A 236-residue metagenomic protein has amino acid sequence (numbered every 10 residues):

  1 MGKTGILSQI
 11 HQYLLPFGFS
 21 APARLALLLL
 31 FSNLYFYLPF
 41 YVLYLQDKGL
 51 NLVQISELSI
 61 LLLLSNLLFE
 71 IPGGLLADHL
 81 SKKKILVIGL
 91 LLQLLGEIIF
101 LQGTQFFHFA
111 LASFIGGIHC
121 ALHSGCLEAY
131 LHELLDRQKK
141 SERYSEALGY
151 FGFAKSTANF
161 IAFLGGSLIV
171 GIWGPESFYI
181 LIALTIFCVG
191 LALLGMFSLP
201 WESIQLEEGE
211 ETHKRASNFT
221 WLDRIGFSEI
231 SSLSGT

Functional and structural regions predicted by a protein language model:
G2-F19, W201-T236: Juxtamembrane intracellular "pre-TM" segments in multi-pass secondary transporters
I6-L68, L101, S232-T236: Helix-loop boundary and gating motifs at the non-cytosolic
F19-S20, L101-S113: Helix-loop junctions at membrane interfaces in 12-TM secondary transporters
R24-L43, L58-L75, K84, L90-L92 (+4 more regions): Substrate-agnostic recognition of the 12-TM MFS/MFS-like secondary transporter fold
L50, H79-S81, E142, W173-E176: Membrane-helix interface residues
V53, K83-K84, F106-F107, S145 (+1 more regions): Residues that define the loop-to-transmembrane-helix transition and helix capping in multi-pass membrane transporters
G103-Q105, G174, L199-E202: Short helix-capping/hinge motifs at transmembrane helix termini and TM-loop junctions
F178, I182-T185, G190-E211: Helix-loop junctions on the cytosolic side of multi-pass membrane transporters, especially the intracellular loop
